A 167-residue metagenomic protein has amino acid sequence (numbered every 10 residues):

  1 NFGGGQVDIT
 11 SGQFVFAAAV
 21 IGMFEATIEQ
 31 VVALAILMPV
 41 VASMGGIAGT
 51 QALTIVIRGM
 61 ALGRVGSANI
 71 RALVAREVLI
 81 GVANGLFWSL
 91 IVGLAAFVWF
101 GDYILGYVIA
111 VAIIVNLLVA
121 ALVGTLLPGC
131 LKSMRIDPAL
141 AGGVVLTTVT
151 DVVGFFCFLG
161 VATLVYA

Functional and structural regions predicted by a protein language model:
N1-I114, L118, L126-L140, V144-V149 (+2 more regions): Alpha-helical transmembrane segments and their membrane-interface boundaries that form or gate the permeation pathway
G154: Short active-site segment of divalent metal-dependent hydrolases/proteases that encodes the spacing between
